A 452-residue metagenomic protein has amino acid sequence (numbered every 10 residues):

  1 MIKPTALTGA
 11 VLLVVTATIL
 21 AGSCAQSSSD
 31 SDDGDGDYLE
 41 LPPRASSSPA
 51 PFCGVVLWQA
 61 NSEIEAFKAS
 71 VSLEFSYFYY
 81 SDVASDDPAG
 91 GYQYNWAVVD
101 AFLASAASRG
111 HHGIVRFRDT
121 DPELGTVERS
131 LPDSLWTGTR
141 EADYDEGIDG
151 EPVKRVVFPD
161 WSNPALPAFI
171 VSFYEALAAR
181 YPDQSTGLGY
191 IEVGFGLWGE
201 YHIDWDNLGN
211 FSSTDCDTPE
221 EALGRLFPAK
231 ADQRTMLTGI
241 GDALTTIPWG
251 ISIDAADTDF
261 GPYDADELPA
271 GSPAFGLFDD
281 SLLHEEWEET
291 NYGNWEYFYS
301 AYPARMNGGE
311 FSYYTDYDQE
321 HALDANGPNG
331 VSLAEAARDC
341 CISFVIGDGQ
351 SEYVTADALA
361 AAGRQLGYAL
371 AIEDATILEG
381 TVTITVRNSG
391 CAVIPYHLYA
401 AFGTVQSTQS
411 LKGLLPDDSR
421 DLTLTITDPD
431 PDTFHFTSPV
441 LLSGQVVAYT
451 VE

Functional and structural regions predicted by a protein language model:
M1-V11: Bacterial N-terminal signal peptides that target proteins for export
A17-L39: Bacterial Sec-dependent N-terminal signal peptides
D35-A165, P303-R338, I342-V354: N-terminal substrate-binding region of glycoside hydrolase catalytic domains
Y38-N61, S72, A107-R109, G187-E200 (+1 more regions): Catalytic-core regions of glycoside hydrolase
D82-S85, D121-L131, L197-I203, D257-G261 (+1 more regions): Short catalytic/ligand-binding loop motif for oxyanion handling, primarily in non-cytosolic enzymes, centered on
D143-L166, I170-D217, A222: Active-site groove signature of glycoside hydrolases
C341-E373, A448-Y449: A recurrent domain-boundary module in secreted/ectodomain proteins
R364-E452: Extracellular/luminal regions of secreted and cell-surface proteins that mediate adhesion/ECM remodeling
